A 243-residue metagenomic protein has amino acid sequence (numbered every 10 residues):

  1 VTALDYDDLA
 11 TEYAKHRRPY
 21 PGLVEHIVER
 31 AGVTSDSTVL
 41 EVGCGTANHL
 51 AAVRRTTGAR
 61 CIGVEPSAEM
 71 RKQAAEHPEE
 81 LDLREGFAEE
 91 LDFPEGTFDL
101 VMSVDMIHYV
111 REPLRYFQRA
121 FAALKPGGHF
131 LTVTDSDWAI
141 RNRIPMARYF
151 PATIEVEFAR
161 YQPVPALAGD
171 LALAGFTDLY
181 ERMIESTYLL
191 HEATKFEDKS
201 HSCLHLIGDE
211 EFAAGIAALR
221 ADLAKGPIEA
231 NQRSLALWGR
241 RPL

Functional and structural regions predicted by a protein language model:
V1-T34, N48-A52, M70-Q73, A139 (+2 more regions): Conserved class I S-adenosyl-L-methionine
L40, T46-E90: Class I SAM-dependent methyltransferase SAM/SAH-binding core
T46, L179-L243: Conserved Class I S-adenosyl-L-methionine
M102: A conserved beta-strand element that flanks and buttresses the S-adenosyl-L-methionine
D105-M106: Short catalytic micro-motifs in class I SAM-dependent methyltransferases
L114-P126: A short glycine-rich, Lys/Arg-flanked "PGG" loop and its adjoining helix->strand segment in the class I
L131-F158: Conserved class I S-adenosyl-L-methionine
A159-A174: Short alpha-helix
